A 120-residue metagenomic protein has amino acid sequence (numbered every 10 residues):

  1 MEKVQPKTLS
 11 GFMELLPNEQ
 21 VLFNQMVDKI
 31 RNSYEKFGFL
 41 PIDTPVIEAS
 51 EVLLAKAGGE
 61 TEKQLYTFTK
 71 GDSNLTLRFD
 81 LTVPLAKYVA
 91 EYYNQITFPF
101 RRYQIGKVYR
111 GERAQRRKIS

Functional and structural regions predicted by a protein language model:
M1-S120: TRNA-recognition modules of translation machinery and tRNA-sensing kinases, especially anticodon-binding
